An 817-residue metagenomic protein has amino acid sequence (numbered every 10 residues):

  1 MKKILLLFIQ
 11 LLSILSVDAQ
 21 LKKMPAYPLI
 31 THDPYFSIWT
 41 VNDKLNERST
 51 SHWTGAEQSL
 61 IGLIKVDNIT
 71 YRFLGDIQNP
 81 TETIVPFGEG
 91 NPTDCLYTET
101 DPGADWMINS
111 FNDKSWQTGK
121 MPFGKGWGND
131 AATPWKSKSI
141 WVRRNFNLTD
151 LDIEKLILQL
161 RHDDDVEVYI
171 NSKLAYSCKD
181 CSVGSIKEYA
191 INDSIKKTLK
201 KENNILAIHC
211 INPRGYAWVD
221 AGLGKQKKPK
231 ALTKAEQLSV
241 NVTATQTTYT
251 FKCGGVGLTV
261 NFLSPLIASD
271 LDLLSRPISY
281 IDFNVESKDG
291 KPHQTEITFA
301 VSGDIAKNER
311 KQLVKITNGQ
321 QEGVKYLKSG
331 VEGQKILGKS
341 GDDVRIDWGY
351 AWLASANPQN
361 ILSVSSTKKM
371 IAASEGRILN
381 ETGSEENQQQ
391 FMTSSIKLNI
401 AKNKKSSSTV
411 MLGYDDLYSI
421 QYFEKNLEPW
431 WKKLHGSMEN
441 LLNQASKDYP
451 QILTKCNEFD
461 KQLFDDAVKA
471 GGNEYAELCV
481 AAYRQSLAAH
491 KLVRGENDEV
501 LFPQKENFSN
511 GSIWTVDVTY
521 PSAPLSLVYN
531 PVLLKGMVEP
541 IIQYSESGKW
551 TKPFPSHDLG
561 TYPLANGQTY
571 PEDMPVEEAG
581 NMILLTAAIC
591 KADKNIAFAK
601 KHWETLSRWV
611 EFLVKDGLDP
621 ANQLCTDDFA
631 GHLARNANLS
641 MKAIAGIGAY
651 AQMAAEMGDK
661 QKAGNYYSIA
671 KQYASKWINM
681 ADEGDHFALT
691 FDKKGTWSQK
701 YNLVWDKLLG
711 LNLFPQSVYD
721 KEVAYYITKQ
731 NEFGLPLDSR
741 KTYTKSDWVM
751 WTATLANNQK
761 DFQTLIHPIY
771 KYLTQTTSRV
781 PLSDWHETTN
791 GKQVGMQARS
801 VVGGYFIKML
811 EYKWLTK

Functional and structural regions predicted by a protein language model:
Q20-P28, S37-I38, Q78-I108, L206 (+4 more regions): Acidic/polar, glycine-enriched structural segments that form the non-catalytic walls/loops of the carbohydrate-binding
I38-N42, G62-V66, F251, D282-K288 (+9 more regions): Well-ordered alpha-helical scaffold segments within catalytic/enzyme domains
G55-T81, D101-P102, D165, K227-A235 (+1 more regions): Carboxylate/His-rich catalytic cores and anion/metal-binding grooves
W116, K138, F146-S172, L206-I208: Aromatic-lined ligand-binding clefts that engage carbohydrates, nucleic acids, or primary amines
R161, E167-G224: Beta-strand-rich ligand-recognition modules
I305-A306, S486-R494, P531-K552, K591 (+4 more regions): Long, well-ordered core segments of solenoidal/helical folds
G323-R377, E506-V518, P524-P531, W550 (+6 more regions): Extended ligand-binding clefts on enzyme/binding-domain cores
S437-I452, G511-P620, N636-A654: Aromatic-rich carbohydrate-recognition surfaces in CAZymes
